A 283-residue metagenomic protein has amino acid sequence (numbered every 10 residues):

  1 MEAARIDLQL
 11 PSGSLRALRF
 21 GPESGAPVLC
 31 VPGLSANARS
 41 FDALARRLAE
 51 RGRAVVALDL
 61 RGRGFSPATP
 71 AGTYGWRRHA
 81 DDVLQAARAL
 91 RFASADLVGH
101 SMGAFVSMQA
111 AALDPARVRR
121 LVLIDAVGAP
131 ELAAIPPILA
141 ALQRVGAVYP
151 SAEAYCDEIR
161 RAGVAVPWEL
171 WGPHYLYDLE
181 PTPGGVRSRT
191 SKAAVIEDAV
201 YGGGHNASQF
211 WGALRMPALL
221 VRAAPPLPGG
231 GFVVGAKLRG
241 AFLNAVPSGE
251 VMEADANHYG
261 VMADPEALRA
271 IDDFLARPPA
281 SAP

Functional and structural regions predicted by a protein language model:
M1-V28, E50-R53, F92, E250 (+2 more regions): Alpha/beta-hydrolase fold catalytic core
L18-F65: Conserved HGGG/HGGXW glycine-rich cap/lid loop of the alpha/beta-hydrolase fold
E50, L60-V98: Active-site loop/oxyanion-hole signature of alpha/beta-hydrolase fold enzymes
A93-L132: Conserved hydrolase catalytic core segment
P150-G202: Conserved alpha/beta-hydrolase catalytic His-Asp/Glu region
T182-N244: Conserved serine/cysteine hydrolase catalytic core
L243-D255: Catalytic histidine neighborhood in serine/cysteine hydrolases with alpha/beta-hydrolase-type architecture
A254-P265: Catalytic histidine-centered segment of alpha/beta-hydrolase-like enzymes
